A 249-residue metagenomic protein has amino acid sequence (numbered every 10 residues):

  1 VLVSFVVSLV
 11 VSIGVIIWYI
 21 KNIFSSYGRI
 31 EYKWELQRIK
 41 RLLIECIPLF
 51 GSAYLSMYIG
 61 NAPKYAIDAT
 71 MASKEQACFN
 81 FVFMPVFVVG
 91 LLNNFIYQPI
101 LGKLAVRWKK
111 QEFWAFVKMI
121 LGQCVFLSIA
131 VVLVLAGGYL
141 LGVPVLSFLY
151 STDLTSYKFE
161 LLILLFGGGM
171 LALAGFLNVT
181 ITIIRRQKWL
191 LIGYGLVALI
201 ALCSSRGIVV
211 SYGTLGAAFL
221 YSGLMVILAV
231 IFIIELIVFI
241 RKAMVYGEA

Functional and structural regions predicted by a protein language model:
V1-F24, L196-I200, T214-V238: Hydrophobic alpha-helical transmembrane segments
L2, I16-G60, K103, Q111-A115 (+1 more regions): Interhelical loop/hinge segments that connect adjacent transmembrane helices in multipass membrane
I39, L43, N80, E112-I129 (+2 more regions): Interfacial transmembrane-helix starts/ends
P48, P63-Y65, A77-N93: Alpha-helical transmembrane segments of polytopic membrane transporters and translocases
T70-S73, I183-R185, S211: Helix-loop interface residues and adjacent transmembrane-helix termini in multi-pass membrane transporters, primarily
S73-K74, W114, Y139-G169: Interfacial segments at transmembrane-helix termini and the short loops linking adjacent helices
V82, V86-K110, T182-I183: Helix-loop junctions and terminal segments of transmembrane helices in multi-pass membrane transport/translocation
F166-G193: Membrane-interface junctions at transmembrane-helix termini in multi-pass inner-membrane proteins
